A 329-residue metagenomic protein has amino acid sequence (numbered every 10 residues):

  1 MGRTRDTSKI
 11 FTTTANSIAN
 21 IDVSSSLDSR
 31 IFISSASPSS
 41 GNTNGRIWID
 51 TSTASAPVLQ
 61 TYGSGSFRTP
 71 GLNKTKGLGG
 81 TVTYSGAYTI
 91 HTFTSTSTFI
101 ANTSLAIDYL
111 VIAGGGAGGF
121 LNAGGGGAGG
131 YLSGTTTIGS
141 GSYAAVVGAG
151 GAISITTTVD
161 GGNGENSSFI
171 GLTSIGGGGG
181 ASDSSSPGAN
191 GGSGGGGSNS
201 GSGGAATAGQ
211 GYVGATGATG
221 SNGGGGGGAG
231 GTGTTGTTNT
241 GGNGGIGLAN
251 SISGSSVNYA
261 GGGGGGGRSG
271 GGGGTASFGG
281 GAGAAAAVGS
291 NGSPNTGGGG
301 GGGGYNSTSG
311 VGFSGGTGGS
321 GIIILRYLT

Functional and structural regions predicted by a protein language model:
T4, S8-T12, N16-S55, R68-G71: Extracellular/surface-exposed low-complexity repeats and stalk/linker segments enriched in Gly/Pro and small polar
F32, S39-Y62, I90-T94, N258-Y259 (+2 more regions): Short hydrophobic/aromatic-rich beta-strand motifs
S64, G71-T329: Low-complexity, glycine/proline-biased repetitive segments and flexible coils/loops
